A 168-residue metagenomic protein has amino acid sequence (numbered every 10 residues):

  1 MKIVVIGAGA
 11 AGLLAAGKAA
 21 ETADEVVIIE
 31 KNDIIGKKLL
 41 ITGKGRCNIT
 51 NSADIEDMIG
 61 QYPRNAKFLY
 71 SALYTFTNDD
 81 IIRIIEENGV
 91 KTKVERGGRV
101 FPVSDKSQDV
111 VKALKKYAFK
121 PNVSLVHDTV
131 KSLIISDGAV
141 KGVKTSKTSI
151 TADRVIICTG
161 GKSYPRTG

Functional and structural regions predicted by a protein language model:
M1-K2, D153: Conserved acidic residues
K2-I28: N-terminal Rossmann-like FAD-binding beta1-loop-alpha1 element of flavoenzymes
K2-I3, K67-S71, F101, K147 (+1 more regions): Short, contiguous strand/loop micro-motifs
V5, G9-A11, I34, G161-S163: Residue-level detector of alpha-helix initiation sites
G12-G17, N48-T50, V103, P165-R166: Basic, gly/Ser/Thr/Pro-rich low-complexity segments located predominantly at protein N termini
L14, K18, L39, V155: Hydrophobic/aromatic ligand-binding patch that stacks against planar heteroaromatic rings of cofactors or nucleotides
K31-V123, T129: Conserved N-terminal/central alpha/beta ligand/cofactor-binding core
Q108-G168: Predominantly flavin-linked oxidoreductase catalytic cores and closely associated redox partners
